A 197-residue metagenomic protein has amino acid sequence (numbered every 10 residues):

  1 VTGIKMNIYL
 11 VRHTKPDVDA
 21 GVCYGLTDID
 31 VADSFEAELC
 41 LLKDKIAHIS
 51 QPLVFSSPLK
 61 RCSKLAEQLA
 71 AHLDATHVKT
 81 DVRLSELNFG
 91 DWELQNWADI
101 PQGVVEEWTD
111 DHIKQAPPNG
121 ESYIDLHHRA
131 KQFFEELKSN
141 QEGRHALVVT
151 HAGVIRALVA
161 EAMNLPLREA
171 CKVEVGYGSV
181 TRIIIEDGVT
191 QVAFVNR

Functional and structural regions predicted by a protein language model:
T2-M6, A75, K79, L87-D99 (+2 more regions): Acidic, low-complexity terminal tails and accessory targeting/binding regions of phosphate-metabolizing enzymes
K5-T14, I100-E107: Short coil-to-beta-strand
I8, P52, R144-G153: Generic beta-sheet signal
L10-L65, P117-K131: Loop-to-helix element that buttresses phosphate recognition and phosphoryl-transfer chemistry
P16, V154-I155: Short active-site segment of divalent metal-dependent hydrolases/proteases that encodes the spacing between
L41-V105: Phosphate-coordination/substrate-recognition cap region in phosphate-metabolizing enzymes
Q68, A157-E161: Active-site signature of alpha/beta-hydrolase-fold catalytic machinery across serine- and Asp/Cys-nucleophile hydrolases
